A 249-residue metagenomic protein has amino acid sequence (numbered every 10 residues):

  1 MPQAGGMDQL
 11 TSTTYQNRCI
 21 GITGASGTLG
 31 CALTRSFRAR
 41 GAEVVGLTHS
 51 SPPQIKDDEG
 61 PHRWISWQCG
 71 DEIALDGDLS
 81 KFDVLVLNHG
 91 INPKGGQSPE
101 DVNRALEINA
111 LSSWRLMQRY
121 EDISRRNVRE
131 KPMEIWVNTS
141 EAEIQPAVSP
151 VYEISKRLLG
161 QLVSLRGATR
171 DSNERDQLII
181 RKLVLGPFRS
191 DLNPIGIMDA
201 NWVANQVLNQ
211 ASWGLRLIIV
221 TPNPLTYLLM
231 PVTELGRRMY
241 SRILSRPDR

Functional and structural regions predicted by a protein language model:
I22-A39: N-terminal Rossmann NAD(P)H-binding glycine-rich loop of SDR-like oxidoreductase domains
A39-I55: Conserved glycine-rich Rossmann-like NAD(P)H-binding loop of the short-chain dehydrogenase/reductase
S51-I73: Rossmann-fold cofactor-recognition segment
L85-G95, T139: Conserved NAD(P)H cofactor-binding loop of Rossmann-fold oxidoreductase domains
G95-L111: Short alpha-helical oligomerization interface
I108-E130: Amphipathic alpha-helical dimer-interface segment in Rossmann-like NAD(P)H-dependent oxidoreductases
R125-S172, R189: Catalytic loop of short-chain dehydrogenase/reductase
Q177-L178, K182-L183, F188-L244: C-terminal helical subdomain
